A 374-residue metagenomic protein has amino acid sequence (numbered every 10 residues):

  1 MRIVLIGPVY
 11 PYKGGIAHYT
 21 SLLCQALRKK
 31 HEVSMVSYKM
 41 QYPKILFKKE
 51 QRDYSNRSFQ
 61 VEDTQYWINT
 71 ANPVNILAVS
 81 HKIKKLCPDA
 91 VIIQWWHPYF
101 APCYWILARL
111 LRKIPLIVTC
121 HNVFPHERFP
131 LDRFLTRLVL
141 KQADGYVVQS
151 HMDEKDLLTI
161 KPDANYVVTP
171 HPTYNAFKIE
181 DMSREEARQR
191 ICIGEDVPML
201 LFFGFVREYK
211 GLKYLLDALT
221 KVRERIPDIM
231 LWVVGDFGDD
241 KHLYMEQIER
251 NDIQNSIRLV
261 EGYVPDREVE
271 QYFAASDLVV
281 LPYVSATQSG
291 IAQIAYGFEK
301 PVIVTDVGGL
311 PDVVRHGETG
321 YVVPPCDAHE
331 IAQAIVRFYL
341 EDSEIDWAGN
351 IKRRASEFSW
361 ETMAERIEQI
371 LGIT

Functional and structural regions predicted by a protein language model:
V9-K13, L22-K85, D153, L158 (+1 more regions): N-terminal strand-loop element at the rim of the active site of nucleotide-sugar-dependent glycosyltransferases
K141-R184: Donor nucleotide-sugar binding/catalytic pocket of nucleotide-sugar-dependent glycosyltransferases
Q189, D228, S343-E357, Q369: A short, well-ordered alpha-helix in the C-terminal region of glycosyltransferases
G194-K210, L216-L219, W232: Conserved donor-binding/catalytic core segment of Leloir-type glycosyltransferases
Y244-R267: Nucleotide-activated donor-binding/catalytic signature segment of Leloir-type glycosyltransferases, i.e., the conserved
Q271-S289, K300: Acidic donor-binding loop of glycosyltransferase active sites
A295, P301-V304, V314: Short hydrophobic beta-strand element within catalytic cores of glycosyltransferases and related nucleotide-activated
H316-G317, Y321-A328, R337-D342: Conserved acidic donor-binding segment of nucleotide-sugar-dependent glycosyltransferases
